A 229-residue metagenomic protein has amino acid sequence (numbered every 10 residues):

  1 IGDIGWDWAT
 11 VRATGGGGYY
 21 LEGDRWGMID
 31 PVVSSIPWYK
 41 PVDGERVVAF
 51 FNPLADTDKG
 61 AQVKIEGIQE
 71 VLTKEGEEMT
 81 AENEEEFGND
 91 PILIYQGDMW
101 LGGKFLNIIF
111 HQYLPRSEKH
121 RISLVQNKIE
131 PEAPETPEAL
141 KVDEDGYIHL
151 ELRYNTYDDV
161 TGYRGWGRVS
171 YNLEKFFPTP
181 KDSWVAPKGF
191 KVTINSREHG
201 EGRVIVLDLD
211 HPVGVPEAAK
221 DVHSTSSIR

Functional and structural regions predicted by a protein language model:
I1-G17: Structural detector for short beta-strands of small beta-barrel domains
R12-T14, G18-D30: Extended, well-ordered protein cores
S34-F50: Short nucleic-acid-contacting surface segments enriched for D/E, G, S/T with interspersed K/R
N52-A61, F177-K181, K191-V206: Short acidic/polar inter-strand loop motif in beta-rich domains
A55-Y113: Surface-exposed beta-loop interaction hotspot
Y95-V160: Short helix-loop boundary/capping segments
Y154-V192: Short, solvent-exposed, Trp/other aromatic-anchored flexible loops in extracytoplasmic proteins
E198-R229: Short beta-strand elements
